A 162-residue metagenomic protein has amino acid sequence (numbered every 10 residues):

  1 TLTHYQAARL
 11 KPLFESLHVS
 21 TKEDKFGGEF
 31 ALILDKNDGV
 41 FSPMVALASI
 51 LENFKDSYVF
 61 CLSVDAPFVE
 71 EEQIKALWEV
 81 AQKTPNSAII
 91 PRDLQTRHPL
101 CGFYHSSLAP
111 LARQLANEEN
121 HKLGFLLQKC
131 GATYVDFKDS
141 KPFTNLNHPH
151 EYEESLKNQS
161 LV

Functional and structural regions predicted by a protein language model:
T1-N120, F125-P142, H150, E154-K157: Nucleotide and nucleotide-moiety/phosphate-recognizing core
N158-V162: Terminal amphipathic alpha-helical/low-complexity segments used for targeting or macromolecular assembly
